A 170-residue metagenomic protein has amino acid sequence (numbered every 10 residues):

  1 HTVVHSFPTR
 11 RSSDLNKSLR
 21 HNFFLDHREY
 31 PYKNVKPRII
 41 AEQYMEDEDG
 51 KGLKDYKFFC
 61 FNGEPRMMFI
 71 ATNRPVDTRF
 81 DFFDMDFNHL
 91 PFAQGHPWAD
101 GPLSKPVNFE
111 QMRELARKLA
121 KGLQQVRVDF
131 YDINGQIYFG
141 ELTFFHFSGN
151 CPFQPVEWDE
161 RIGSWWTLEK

Functional and structural regions predicted by a protein language model:
H1-T9, I39: Single conserved hydrophobic/aromatic residue that forms the stacking wall/gate of nucleotide- or nucleobase-binding
S6, D77-F83, G149-F153: A short, polar/proline- and glycine-enriched secondary-structure boundary/capping micro-motif
R11-H96: Phosphate-binding site of ATP-dependent enzymes
E29-I39, D81-I137: A long amphipathic alpha-helix within ATP-dependent nucleotide-binding catalytic cores
K51, C60-R66, L123-Q125, D132-Y138 (+1 more regions): Coil-to-beta-strand transition motifs
E114, D132-K170: C-terminal active-site "lid" helix and adjoining low-complexity regulatory extension at the edge of ATP-using catalytic
